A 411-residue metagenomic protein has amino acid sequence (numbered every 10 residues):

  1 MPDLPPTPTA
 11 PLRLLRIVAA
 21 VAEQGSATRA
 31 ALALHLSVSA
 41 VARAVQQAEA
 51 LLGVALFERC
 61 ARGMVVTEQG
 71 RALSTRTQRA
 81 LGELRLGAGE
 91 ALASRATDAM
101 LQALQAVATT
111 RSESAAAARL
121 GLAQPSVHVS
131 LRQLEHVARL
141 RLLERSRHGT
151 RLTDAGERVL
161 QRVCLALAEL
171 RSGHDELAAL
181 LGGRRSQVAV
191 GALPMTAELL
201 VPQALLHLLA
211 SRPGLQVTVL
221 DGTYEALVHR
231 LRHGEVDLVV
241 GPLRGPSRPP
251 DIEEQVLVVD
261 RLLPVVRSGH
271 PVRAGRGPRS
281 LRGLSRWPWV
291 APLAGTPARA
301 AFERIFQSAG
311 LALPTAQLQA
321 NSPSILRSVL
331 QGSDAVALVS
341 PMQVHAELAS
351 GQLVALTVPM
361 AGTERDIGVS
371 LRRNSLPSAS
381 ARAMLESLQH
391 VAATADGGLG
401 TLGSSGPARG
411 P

Functional and structural regions predicted by a protein language model:
V21-H35, V107-R119: Short helix-boundary/capping micro-motifs
S39, A96-L101, Q105, Q124-V129 (+5 more regions): N-terminal winged-helix
E49-V66, E135-L152: A short LG(V/I)-centered, amphipathic sequence patch enriched for acidic residue(s) preceding the LG motif
L51, L73-A93, V137-A138, V159-L181: Alpha-helical linker/hinge and terminal dimerization helices associated with HTH transcriptional regulators
L180, A204, E225-L262, V266 (+2 more regions): Short beta-strand-centered segments that line the small-molecule binding cleft or hinge of alpha/beta clamshell
T223-L227, R232-V236, P242, G295 (+1 more regions): Hydrophobic hinge/microswitch elements
V272-G275, R279, W287-A309, P377-S387 (+1 more regions): Secondary-structure junction motif
L356-G398: A late-sequence structural motif
